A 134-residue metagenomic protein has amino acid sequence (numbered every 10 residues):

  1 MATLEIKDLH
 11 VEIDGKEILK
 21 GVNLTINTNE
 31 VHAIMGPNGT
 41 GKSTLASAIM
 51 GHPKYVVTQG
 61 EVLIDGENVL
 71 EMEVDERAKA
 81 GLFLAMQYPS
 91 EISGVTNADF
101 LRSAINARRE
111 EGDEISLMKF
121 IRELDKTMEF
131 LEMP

Functional and structural regions predicted by a protein language model:
L4-I6, L19: Conserved structural motif at the start of ABC-family nucleotide-binding domains
A33, A78-Q87, D125: ABC nucleotide-binding domain signature
M35-P37: The feature captures the beta-strand-to-loop junction immediately N-terminal to the Walker
S43: Walker A/P-loop
M50: Helix-to-loop junction immediately C-terminal to a conserved catalytic motif
E61-R77: ABC ATPase NBD Q-loop/coupling interface
S90-P134: ABC-family P-loop ATPase nucleotide-binding domains
